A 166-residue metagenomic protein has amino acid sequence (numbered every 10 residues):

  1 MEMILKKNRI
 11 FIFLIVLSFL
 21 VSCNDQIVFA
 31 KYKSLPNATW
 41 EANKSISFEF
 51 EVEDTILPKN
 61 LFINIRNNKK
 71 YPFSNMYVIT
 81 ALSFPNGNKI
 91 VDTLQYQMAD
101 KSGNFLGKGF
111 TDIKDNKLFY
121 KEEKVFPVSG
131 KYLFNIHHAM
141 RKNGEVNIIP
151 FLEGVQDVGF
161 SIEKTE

Functional and structural regions predicted by a protein language model:
E2-F11: Bacterial N-terminal signal peptides that target proteins for export
F19-S22: C-terminal motif of bacterial Sec signal peptides marking the signal peptidase cleavage site
N24-I27: Bacterial signal peptide processing site
P58-K69, Y132-H138: A short beta-strand element within beta-rich, extracytoplasmic domains of secreted/secretory-pathway proteins
N68-K70, D115-Y120, K124-P127, H137-N147: Short acidic/polar inter-strand loop motif in beta-rich domains
Y71-V78, L152-Q156: Short coil-to-beta strand junction motifs in C2/discoidin
Y96-M98, L106-K124: A beta-strand/beta-hairpin structural motif
V128-K164: Internal, hydrophobic beta-strand segments that form the core of beta-sheet-rich folds
